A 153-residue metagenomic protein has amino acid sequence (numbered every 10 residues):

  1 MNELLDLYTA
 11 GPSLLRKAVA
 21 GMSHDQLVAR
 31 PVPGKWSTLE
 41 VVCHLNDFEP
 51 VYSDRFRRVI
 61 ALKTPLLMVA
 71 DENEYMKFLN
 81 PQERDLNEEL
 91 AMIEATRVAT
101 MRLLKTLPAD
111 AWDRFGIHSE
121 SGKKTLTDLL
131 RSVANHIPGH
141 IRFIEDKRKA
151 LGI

Functional and structural regions predicted by a protein language model:
M1-D25, D47-R58, S132-N135: Alpha-helical bundle segments that constitute or directly flank the non-heme di-iron/ferroxidase center
E3, E40, H44, E88: Conserved aromatic-histidine-acidic binding/catalytic patches
E3-D6, K17-G21, K63-L66, M76-Q82 (+1 more regions): Short acidic/polar alpha-helix capping motifs at helix-coil junctions
L7-P12, A18, M76-D113, V133: Acidic/histidine-rich alpha-helical segments that form the ligand environment of transition-metal centers
H24, E72, A109: ATP/adenylate-binding site constellation spanning eukaryotic-like Ser/Thr protein kinases, ABC-transporter
V28-N73, M101, D113-I153: Short, contiguous alpha-helical
